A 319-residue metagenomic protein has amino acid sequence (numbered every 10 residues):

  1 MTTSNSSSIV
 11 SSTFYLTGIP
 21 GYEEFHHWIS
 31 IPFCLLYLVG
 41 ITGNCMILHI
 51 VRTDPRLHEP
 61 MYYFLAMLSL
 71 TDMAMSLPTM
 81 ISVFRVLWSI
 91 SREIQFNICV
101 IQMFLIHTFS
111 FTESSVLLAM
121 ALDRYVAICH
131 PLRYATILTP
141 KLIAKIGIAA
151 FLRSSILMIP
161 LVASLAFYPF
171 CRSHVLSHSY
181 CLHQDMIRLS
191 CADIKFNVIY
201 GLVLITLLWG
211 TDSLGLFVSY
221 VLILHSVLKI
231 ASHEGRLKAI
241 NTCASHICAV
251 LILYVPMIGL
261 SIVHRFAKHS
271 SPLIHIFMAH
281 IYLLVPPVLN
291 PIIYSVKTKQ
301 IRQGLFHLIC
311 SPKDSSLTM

Functional and structural regions predicted by a protein language model:
M1-M319: Transmembrane helical core of 7TM receptor-like proteins
